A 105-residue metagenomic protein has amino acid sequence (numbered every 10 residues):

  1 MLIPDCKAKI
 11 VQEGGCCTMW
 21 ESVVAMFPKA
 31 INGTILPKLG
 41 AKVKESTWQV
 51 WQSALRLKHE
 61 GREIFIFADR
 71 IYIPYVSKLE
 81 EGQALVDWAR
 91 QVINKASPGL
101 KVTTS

Functional and structural regions predicted by a protein language model:
M1-S105: Structured alpha/beta or helical-core interaction and ligand-binding surfaces enriched in interleaved
